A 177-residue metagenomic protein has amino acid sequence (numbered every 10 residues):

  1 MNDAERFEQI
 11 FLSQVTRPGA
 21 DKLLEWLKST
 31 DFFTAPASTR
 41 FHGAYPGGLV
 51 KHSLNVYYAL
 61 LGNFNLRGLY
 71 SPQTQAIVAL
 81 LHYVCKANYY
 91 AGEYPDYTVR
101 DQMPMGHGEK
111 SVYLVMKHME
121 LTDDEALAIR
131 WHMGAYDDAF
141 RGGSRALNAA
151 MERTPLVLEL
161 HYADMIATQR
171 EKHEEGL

Functional and structural regions predicted by a protein language model:
M1-L177: Metal-dependent phosphohydrolase cores
